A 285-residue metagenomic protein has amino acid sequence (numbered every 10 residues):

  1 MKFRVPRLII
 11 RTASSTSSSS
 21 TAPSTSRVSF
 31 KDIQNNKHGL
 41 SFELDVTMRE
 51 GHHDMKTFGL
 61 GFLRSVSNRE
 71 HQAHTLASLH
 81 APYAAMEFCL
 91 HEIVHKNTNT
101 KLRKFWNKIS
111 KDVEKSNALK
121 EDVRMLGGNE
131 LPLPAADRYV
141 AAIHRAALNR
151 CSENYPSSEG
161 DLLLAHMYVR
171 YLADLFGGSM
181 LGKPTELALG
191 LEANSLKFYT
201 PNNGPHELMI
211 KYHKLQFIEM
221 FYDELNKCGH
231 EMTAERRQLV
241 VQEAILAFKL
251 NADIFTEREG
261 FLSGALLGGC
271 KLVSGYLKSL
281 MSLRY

Functional and structural regions predicted by a protein language model:
K2-Y285: Metal- and O2-centered redox machinery and metal/ROS homeostasis
